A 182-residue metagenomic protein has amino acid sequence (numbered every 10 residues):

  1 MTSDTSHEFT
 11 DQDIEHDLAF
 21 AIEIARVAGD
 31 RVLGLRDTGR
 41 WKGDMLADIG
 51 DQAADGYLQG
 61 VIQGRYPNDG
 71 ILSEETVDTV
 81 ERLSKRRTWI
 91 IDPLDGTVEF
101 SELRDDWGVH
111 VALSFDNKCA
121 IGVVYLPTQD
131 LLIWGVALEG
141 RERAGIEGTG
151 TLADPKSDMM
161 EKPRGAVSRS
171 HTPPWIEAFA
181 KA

Functional and structural regions predicted by a protein language model:
M1-L94, S170, P174-K181: N-terminal subdomain of lithium-sensitive/metallo-dependent phosphomonoesterases centered on the IMPase/IPPase/PAP
I24, Q63-R65, S101, P127 (+1 more regions): A generic structural signal for short, solvent-exposed coil/turn residues that cap or connect secondary-structure
A28, V32, I62, T97 (+3 more regions): Residue-level signal for inorganic ion chemistry
R31-L35, E102, R141, I146: Residues at secondary-structure transition points
Q59, R82, F100-L103, W134: Short, function-defining helix-loop hinge/capping sites that tune catalysis or transport
K85-Q129: Glycine-rich active-site/cofactor-binding loop and its immediate structural neighborhood
V111-A182: Acidic beta-strand-loop-alpha-helix segment within the catalytic core of divalent metal-dependent phosphate-processing
